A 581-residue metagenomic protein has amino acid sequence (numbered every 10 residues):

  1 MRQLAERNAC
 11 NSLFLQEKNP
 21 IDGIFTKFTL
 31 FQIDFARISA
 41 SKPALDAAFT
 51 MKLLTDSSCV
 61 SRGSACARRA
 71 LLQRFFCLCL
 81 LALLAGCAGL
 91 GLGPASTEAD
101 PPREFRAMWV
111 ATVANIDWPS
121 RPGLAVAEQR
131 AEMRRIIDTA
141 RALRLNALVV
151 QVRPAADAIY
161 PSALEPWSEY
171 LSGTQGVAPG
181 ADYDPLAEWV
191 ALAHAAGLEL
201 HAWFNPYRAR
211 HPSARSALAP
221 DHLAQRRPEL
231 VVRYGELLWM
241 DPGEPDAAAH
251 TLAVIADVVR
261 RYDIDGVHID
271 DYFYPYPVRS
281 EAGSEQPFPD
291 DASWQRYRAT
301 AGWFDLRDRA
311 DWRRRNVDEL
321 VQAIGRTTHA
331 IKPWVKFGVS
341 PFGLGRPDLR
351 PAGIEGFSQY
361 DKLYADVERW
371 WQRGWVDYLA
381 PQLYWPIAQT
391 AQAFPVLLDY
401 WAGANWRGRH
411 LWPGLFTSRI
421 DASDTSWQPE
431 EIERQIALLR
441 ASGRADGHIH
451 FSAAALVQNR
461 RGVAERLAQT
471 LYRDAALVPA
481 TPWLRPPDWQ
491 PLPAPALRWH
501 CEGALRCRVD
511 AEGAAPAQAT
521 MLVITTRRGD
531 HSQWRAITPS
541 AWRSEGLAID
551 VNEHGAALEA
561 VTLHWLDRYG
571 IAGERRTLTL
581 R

Functional and structural regions predicted by a protein language model:
A111-A131, A202, Y207-D257, R261 (+1 more regions): Active-site-adjacent "subsite" loops/lids of carbohydrate-active enzymes
A131-D157: Catalytic domains of carbohydrate-active enzymes, especially glycoside hydrolases
V150-F204, R309-I331, A393: Aromatic-lined substrate-binding rim segments of carbohydrate-active enzymes
A158-G173, R208-Y234, D271-G302, L349-S358: Aromatic- and acidic-residue-enriched segments that line the glycan-binding/catalytic groove of carbohydrate-active
V254, R261, G266, P275-P341 (+6 more regions): Active-site neighborhood of glycoside hydrolase catalytic domains
V367-E368, Q372-Q389, R407-R485: Substrate-binding cleft of secreted/luminal carbohydrate-active enzymes
L477-A515, R575-R581: Pro/Thr/Ser/Gly-rich low-complexity, intrinsically disordered linker/stalk tracts
H554-I571: Beta-strand-rich modules
